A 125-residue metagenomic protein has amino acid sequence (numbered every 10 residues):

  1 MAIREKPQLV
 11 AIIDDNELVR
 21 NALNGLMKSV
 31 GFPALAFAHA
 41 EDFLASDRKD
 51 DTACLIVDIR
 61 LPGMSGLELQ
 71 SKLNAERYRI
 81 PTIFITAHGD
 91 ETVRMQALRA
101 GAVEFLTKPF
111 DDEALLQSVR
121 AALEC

Functional and structural regions predicted by a protein language model:
M1-A11, E17-L18, N24, H39 (+2 more regions): Non-catalytic signal-transmission and effector/linker regions of two-component phosphorelay proteins
A36-C54: Acidic, metal-coordinating helix/loop segments flanking the phosphotransfer/catalytic sites of two-component signaling
A38-H39, S65-E68: Acidic catalytic/metal-coordinating carboxylates
D58, T86: Active-site residues of response regulator receiver
P62, D90: The feature encodes the CheY-like receiver
L67-Y78: Short amphipathic alpha-helix used as the core "switch/output" element in two-component signaling
K108: A Lys-centered signature of the CheY-like receiver
